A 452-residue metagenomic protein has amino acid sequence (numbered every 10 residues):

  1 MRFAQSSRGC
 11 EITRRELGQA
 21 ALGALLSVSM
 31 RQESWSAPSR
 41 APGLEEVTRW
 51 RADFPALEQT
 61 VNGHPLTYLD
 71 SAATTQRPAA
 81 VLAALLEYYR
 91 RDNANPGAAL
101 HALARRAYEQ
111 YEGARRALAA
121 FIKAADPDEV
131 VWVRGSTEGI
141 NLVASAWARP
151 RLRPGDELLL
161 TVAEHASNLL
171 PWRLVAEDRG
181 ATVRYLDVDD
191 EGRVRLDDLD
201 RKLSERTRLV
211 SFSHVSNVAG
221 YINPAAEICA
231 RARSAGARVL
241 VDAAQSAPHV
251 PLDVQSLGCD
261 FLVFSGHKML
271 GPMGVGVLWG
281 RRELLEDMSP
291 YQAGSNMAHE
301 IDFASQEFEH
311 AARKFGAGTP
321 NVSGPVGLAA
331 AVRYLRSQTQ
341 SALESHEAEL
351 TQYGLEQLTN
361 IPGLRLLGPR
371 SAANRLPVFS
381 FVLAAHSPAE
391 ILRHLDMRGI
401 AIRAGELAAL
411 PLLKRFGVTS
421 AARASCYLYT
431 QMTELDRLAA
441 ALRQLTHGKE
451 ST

Functional and structural regions predicted by a protein language model:
M1-I12: N-terminal secretory signal peptides
R2, G18-T452: Pyridoxal 5′-phosphate
R15: Residues within the helices of the helix-turn-helix
